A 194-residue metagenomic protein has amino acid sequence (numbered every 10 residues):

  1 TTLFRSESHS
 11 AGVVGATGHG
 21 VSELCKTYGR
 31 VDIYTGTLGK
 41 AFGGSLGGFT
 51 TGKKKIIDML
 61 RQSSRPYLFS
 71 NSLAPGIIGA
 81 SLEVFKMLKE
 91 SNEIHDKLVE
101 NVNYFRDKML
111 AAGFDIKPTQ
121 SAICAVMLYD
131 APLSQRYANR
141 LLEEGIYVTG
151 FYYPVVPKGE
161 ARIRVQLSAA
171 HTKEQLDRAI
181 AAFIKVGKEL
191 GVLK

Functional and structural regions predicted by a protein language model:
T1-L3: Short, small-residue-biased leader/transition segments that mark boundaries at the very start of proteins
A11-G12: Catalytic P-loop NTPase motifs of RecA-like helicase/translocase cores
T17, E23-M59: Active-site PLP attachment segment
L46-G47, S64-L73: A short glycine-threonine-serine/GTX helix/turn-capping micro-motif
T51, A125-M127, Q166-S168: Short hydrophobic/aromatic beta-strand micro-patches that form the beta-sheet surface supporting nucleotide- or nucleic
P75, L82-Y147: Conserved PLP-dependent catalytic core of the aminotransferase class-I/II
E143-I146, V155-K194: PLP-dependent enzyme catalytic core of the Aspartate aminotransferase-like
